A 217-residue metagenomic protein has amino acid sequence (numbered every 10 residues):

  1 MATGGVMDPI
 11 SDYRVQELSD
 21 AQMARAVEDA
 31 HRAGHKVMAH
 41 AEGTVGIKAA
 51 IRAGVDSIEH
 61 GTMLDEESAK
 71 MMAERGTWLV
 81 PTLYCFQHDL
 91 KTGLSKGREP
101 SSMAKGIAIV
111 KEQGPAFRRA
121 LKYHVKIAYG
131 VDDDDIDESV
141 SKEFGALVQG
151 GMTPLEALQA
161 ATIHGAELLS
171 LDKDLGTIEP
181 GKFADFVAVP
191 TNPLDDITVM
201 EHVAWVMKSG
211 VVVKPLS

Functional and structural regions predicted by a protein language model:
A2-K111, A128, D134-D135, E167-L169 (+2 more regions): Active-site core of metal-dependent hydrolases
V27, I47, A69, F117-R118 (+3 more regions): Short glycine-/small-residue-rich flexible loop motifs, especially phosphate/cofactor-binding loops
R32-K36, G97-P100, I109-N192: His/Asp/Glu-enriched, well-ordered alpha-helical/loop segment that forms or immediately abuts the divalent-metal
D195: Small/polar (Gly/Ser/Thr/Ala-rich) solvent-exposed segments that form structured loops/beta-strands/short helices used
V199-E201: Short, small/polar residue-rich loop motifs at catalytic or cofactor-binding pockets
V206: Short aromatic-centered micro-motifs
